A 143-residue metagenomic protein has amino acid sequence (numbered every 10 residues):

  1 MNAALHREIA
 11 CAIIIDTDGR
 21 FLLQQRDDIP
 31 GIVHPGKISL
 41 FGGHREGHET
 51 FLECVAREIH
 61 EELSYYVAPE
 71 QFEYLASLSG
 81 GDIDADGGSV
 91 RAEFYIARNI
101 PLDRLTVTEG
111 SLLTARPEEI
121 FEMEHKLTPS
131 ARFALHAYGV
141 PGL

Functional and structural regions predicted by a protein language model:
M1-L23, F41: Conserved N-terminal beta-strand and adjoining loop/helix that marks the start of the Nudix/MutT-like hydrolase domain
A4, P30-I32, A85-D86: Short glycine/serine/proline-enriched coil/turn segments at secondary-structure junctions
R7, D16, A76-L105, A134-G142: Active-site-adjacent beta-strand/loop module that shapes the phosphate/pyrophosphate-binding cleft
R20-E61: Conserved Nudix-box catalytic region and its N-terminal flanking loop in Nudix hydrolases and closely related
R45-E49, S89, T128: Short, solvent-exposed loop/helix junctions and linker helices that flank or host conserved functional motifs
Y66-A76: A short coil-to-beta-strand element that immediately follows conserved catalytic motifs
F94-I96, R104-A137: NUDIX/MutT-family hydrolases
